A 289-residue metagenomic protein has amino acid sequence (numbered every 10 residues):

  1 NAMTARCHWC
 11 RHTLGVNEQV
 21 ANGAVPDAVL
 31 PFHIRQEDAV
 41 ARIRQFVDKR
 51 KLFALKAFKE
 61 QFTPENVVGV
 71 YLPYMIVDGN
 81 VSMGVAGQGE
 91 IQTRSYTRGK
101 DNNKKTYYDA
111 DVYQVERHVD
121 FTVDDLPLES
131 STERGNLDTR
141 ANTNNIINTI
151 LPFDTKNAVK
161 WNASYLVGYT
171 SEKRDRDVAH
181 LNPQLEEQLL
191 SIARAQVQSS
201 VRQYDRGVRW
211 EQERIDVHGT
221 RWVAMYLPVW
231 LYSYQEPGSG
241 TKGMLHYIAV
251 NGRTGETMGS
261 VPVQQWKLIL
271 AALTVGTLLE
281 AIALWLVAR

Functional and structural regions predicted by a protein language model:
A2-M3, L14: Cys/His-rich microdomains that often coordinate metals
C7-C10: Short cysteine-rich clusters marking metal-coordination/redox-active sites
L14-A24: Short metal-binding segments enriched for Cys and/or His
A24-T241: Charged, low-complexity helical/coil segments in non-catalytic cytosolic or luminal regions
L227-V261: Extended, hydrophilic extramembrane loops/domains of integral membrane proteins
N251-R253, T257, A271-E280: Transmembrane alpha-helical segments that form the functional core of multipass membrane systems
S260-A272: Juxtamembrane/start-of-transmembrane alpha-helix segments at the extracytoplasmic/lumenal side of membrane anchors
A281-R289: Juxtamembrane boundary at the C-terminal end of a transmembrane helix
